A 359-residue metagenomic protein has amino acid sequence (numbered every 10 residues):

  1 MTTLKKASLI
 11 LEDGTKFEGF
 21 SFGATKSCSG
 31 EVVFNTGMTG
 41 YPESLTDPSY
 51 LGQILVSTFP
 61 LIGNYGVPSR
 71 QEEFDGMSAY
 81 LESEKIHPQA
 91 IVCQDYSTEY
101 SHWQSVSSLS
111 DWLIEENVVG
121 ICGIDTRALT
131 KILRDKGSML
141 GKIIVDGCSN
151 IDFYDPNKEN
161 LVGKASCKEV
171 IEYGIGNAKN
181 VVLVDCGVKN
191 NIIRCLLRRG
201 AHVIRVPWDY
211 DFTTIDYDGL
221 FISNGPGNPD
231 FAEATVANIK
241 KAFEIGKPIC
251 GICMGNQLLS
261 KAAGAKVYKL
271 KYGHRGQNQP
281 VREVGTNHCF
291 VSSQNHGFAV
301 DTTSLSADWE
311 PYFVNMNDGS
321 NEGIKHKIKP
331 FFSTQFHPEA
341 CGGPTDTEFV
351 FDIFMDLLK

Functional and structural regions predicted by a protein language model:
T2-D209, P229, A237, C341 (+1 more regions): RNA-binding accessory domains that recognize and position tRNA/RNA substrates
S8, P280-R282, G323: Residue-level detector of beta-strand face positions
V119, N180, P248-C250, K266 (+1 more regions): Proline-centered loop/turn at the N-terminus of a beta-strand
N180-D185, S292-S293, F332-F336: Active-site-proximal beta-strand elements of phosphoester/diester hydrolases
I215-L220: Short acidic/histidine-rich motifs immediately flanking catalytic phosphotransfer sites in two-component signaling
S223-T302, G343-L357: Cysteine-nucleophile active-site neighborhood
N287-K329: Catalytic beta-strand/loop cores that center a nucleophilic Ser/Cys/Thr and support acyl-enzyme chemistry
G323-K359: A glycine-centered loop/beta-turn motif at secondary-structure junctions
